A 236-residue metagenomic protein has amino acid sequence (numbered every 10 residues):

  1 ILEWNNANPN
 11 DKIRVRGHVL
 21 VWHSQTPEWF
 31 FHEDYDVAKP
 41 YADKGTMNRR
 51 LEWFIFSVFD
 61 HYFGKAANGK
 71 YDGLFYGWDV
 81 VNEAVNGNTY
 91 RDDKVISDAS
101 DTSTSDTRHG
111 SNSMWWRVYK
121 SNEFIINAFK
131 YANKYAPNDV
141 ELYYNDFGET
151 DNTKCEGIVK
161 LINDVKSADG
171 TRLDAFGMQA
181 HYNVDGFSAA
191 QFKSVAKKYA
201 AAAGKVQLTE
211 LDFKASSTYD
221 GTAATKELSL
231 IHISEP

Functional and structural regions predicted by a protein language model:
I1-Y119, F124-Y143, F147-E149, T218: Substrate-binding cleft and catalytic face of glycoside hydrolase catalytic domains, especially the flexible beta-alpha
H18, E83, Q179-H181, H232: Histidine-centered active-site/metal-ligand motif
H61-F75, I162-A175, S234: Structural recognition of alpha->loop->beta junctions
W78, D212-K214, S234: Feature marks hydrolase-like catalytic cores characterized by long aromatic- and Gly/Pro-rich stretches
M114-L173, S194-L208: Active-site neighborhood of glycoside hydrolase catalytic domains
L142-E149, M178-Y182, A202-S229: Active-site clefts of carbohydrate-active enzymes
N183-F192: EAL-type cyclic di-GMP phosphodiesterase domain
L228-P236: Residue-level detector of conserved catalytic or cofactor/ligand-binding positions in enzyme active sites
